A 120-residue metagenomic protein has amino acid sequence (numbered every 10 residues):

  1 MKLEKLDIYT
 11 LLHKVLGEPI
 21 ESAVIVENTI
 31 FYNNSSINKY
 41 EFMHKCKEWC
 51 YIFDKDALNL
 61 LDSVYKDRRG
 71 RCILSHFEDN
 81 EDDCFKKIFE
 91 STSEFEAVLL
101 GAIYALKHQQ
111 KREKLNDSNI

Functional and structural regions predicted by a protein language model:
M1-L3, A102-I120: Short intrinsically disordered terminal tails
I8-T10, L16-T92: N-terminal segment of the canonical double-stranded RNA-binding domain
K14-V15, L100: Generic structural signal for bulky hydrophobic/aromatic residues embedded in well-ordered secondary structure
C84-Q109: Short, compact, well-ordered microdomains
